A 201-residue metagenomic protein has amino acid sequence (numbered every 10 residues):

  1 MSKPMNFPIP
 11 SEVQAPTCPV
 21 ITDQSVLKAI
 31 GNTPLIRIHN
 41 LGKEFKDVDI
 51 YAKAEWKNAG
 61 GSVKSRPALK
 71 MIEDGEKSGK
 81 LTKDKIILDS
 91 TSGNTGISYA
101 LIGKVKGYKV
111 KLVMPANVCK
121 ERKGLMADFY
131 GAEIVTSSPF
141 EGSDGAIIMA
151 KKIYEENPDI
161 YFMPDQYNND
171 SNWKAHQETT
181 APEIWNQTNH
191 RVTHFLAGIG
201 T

Functional and structural regions predicted by a protein language model:
M1-T201: PLP-dependent amino-acid enzyme catalytic core
